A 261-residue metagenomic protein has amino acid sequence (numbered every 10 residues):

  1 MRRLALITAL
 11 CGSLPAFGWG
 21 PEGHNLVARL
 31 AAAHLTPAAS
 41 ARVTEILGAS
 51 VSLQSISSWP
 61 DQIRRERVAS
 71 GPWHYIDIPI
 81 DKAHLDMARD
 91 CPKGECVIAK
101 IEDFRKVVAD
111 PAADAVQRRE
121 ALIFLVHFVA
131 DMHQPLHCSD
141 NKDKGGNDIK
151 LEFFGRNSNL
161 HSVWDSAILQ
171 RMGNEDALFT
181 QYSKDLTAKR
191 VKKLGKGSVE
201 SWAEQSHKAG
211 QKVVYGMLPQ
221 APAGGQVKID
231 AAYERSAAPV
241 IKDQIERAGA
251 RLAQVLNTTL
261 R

Functional and structural regions predicted by a protein language model:
M1-L4: Positively charged n-region of N-terminal signal peptides that target proteins for export
L6-L10: Hydrophobic helical h-region of N-terminal Sec-dependent signal peptides in bacterial secretory/periplasmic proteins
S13-P15: N-terminal signal peptide c-region/cleavage motif recognized by signal peptidases
F17-F128, P135-R261: N-terminal, motif-rich segments that launch catalysis or mediate targeting to/interaction with membranes, typified by
